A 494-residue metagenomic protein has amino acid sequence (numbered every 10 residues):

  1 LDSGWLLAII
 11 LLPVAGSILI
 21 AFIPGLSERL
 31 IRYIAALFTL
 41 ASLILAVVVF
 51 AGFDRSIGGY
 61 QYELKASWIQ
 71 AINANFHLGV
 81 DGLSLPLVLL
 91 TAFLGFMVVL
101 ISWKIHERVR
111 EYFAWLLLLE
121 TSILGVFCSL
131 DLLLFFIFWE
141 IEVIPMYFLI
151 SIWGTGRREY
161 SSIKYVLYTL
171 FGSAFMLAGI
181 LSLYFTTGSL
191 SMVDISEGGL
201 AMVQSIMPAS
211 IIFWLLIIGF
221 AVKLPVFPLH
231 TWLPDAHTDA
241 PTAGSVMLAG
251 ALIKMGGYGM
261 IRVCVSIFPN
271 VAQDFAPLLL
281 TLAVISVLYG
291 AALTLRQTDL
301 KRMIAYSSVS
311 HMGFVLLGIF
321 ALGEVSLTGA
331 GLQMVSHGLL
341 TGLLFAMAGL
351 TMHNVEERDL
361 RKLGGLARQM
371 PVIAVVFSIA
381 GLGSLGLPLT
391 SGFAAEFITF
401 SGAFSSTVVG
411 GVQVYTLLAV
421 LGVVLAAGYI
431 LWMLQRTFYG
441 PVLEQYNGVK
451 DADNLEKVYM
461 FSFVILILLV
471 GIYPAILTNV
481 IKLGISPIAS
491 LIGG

Functional and structural regions predicted by a protein language model:
L1-W5, L19-A114, S189, V193-E197 (+1 more regions): Transmembrane helix-loop-helix hairpins at membrane boundaries of multipass inner-membrane proteins
D2-I10, R32, V88, Y112 (+8 more regions): Residue-level signature of transmembrane alpha-helical entry/exit and packing/kink sites in multi-pass membrane
L7-F22, A36-V49, V88-S102, L119-T121 (+5 more regions): Central hydrophobic cores of alpha-helical transmembrane segments in multi-pass inner-membrane proteins across all
R29-L40, Y160-L170, M370-V375, N454-S462: Alpha-helical transmembrane segments and their helix-start/interface "positive-inside/aromatic belt" motifs in integral
L37-G52, T169-I180, I373, F377-L385 (+2 more regions): Hydrophobic alpha-helical membrane-insertion segments
M97-W103, T121-L133, M146-Q435: Hydrophobic transmembrane alpha-helices and their helix-loop junctions in integral membrane proteins
L100-W115, T242, G250, Y439 (+1 more regions): Cytoplasmic juxtamembrane regions at transmembrane-helix boundaries
M370-V372, I430-G494: Cytoplasmic/organellar membrane-interface segments at the starts of transmembrane helices in multi-pass inner-membrane
